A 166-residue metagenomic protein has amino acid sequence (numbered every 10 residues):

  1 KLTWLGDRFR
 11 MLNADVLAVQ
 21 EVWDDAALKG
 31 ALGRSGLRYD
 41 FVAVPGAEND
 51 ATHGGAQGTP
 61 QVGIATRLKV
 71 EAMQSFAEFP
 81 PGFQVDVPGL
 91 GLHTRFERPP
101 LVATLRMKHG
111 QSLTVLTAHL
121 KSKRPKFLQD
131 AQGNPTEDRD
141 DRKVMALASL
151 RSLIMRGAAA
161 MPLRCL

Functional and structural regions predicted by a protein language model:
K1-L2, R67-L166: Active-site regions of metal-assisted phosphoester/phosphodiester hydrolases, unifying DNase/endonuclease modules
K1-R38, A43-P60, N134-D141, M155 (+1 more regions): N-terminal, active-site-proximal structural segment of metallo-dependent hydrolase catalytic domains
D15, P60-G63, L101, L113: Residue-level detector of short, conserved catalytic/binding motifs and their immediate flanks
S35-F41, T66-M73: A SAM-dependent methyltransferase catalytic signature shared across enzymes that methylate proteins
